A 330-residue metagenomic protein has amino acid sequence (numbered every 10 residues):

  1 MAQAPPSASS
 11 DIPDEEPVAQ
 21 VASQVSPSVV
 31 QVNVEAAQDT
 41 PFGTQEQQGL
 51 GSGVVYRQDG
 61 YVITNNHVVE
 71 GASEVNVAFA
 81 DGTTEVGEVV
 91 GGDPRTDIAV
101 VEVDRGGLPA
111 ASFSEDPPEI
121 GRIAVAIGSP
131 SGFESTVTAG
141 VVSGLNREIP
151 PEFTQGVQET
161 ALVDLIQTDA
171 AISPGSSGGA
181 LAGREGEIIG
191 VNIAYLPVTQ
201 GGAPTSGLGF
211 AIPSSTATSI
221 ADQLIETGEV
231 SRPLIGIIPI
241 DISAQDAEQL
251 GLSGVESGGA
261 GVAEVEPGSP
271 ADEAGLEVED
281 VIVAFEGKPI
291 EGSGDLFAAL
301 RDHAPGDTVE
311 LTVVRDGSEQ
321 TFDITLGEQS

Functional and structural regions predicted by a protein language model:
A2-Q249, V255-G258, P267, A274 (+5 more regions): Serine-dependent protease modules
P267-G268, I282: Extracytoplasmic Gram-positive cell-surface binding/anchoring modules and repeats
E279: Conserved catalytic motifs of ABC-family nucleotide-binding domains
F285-I290, D316: Short strand-turn-strand beta-turns centered on an Asx-Gly dipeptide
D323-T325: C-terminal edge beta-strand
